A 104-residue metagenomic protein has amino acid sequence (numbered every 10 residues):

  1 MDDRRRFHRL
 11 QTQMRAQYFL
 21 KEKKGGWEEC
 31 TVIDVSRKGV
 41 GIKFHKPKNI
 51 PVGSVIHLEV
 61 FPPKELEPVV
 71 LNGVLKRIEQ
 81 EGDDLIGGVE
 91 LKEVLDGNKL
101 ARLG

Functional and structural regions predicted by a protein language model:
M1-V35: N-terminal helix initiation/capping motif
D2-R5, V40-K46: Short alpha-helix capping/helix-loop boundary micro-motifs
R15-K21, G53-V69: Short conserved beta-strand and strand-loop elements enriched in small hydrophobics with frequent Asp/Gly
K21-K23, R37-K38, I78-D83: Short, conserved beta-turn/loop elements at beta-strand boundaries and strand-helix junctions
K23-G25, G82-G104: C-terminal output/interaction extensions
E28-T31, L71-K76: Short beta-strand-centered aromatic/proline hotspots
T31-I33, G41-K43, G87-K92: Short, acidic/hydrophobic/Gly-rich beta-strand patch recurrent on exposed beta strands that often constitutes part
D34, L75-E79, E93: A residue-level detector for short acidic-glycine micro-motifs
